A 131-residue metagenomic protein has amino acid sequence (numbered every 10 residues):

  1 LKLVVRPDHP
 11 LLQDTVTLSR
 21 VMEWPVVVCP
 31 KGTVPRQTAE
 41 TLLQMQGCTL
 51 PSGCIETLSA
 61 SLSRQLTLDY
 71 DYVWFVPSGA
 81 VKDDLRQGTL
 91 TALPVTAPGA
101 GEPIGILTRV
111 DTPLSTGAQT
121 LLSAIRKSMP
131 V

Functional and structural regions predicted by a protein language model:
L1, T17-S19, M45, K82 (+1 more regions): Short secondary-structure boundary/capping segments
L1-L3, D8-H9, V16-L18, W24-V26 (+2 more regions): Small-molecule pocket liners
V5, L11-L12, P25-Q46, S78 (+3 more regions): Secondary-structure junction motif
L11, T91-V131: A late-sequence structural motif
D14, K31, I55-L58, V110 (+1 more regions): Residue-level signature of the cytosolic catalytic core of signaling kinases
D14, S19, I55, W74 (+1 more regions): Residues that recognize and position ribonucleotide moieties
V34-L93: Hydrophobic hinge/microswitch elements
